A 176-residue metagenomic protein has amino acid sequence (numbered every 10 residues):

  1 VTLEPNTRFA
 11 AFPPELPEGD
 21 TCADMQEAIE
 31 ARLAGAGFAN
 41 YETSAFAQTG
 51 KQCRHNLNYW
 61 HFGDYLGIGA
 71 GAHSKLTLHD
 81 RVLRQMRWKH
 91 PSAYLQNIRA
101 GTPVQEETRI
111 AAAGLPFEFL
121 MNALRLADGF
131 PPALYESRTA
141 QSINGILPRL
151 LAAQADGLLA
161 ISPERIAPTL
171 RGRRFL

Functional and structural regions predicted by a protein language model:
V1-Q141: C-terminal scaffold of the Radical SAM
T43, I146, P163-E164: Residue-level detector of family-conserved "landmark" positions at structurally sensitive sites
A140-A155: Short amphipathic alpha-helical interaction segments
Q154-E164: A short, conserved structural fragment
S162-L176: Accessory beta->alpha helical hairpin/"wing" motif in late/C-terminal subdomains of nucleic-acid enzymes
